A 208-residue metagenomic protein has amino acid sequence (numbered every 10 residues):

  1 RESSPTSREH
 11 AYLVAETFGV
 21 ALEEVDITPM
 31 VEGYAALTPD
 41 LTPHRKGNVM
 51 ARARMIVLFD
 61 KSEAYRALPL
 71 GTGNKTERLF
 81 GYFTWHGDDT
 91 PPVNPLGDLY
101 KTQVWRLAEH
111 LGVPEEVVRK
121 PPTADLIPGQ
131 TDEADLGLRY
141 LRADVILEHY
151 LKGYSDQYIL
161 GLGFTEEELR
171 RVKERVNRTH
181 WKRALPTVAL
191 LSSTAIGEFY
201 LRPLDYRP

Functional and structural regions predicted by a protein language model:
R1-L79, I159: ATP-dependent adenylation/nucleotidyltransferase module used to activate substrates
T6-H10, P29, H44, A53-I56 (+6 more regions): Conserved active-site and cofactor/substrate-binding residues in soluble primary-metabolism enzymes
R8, A35-L37, Y82-F83, P128-D132 (+2 more regions): Short secondary-structure transition/capping segments
E16, K46-R54, A67-E148: Catalytic subdomain that performs nucleotidyl-dependent activation
F18, L37, K61-Y65, H86 (+7 more regions): Change "in soluble alpha/beta enzymes" to "in soluble alpha/beta proteins
A21, P114, T165-E166: Short coil/loop linkers at secondary-structure junctions
E32-G33, L79-F80, D125-L126, E167 (+1 more regions): Short secondary-structure boundary/hinge segments and terminal tails
T131-P208: Peripheral terminal appendages
